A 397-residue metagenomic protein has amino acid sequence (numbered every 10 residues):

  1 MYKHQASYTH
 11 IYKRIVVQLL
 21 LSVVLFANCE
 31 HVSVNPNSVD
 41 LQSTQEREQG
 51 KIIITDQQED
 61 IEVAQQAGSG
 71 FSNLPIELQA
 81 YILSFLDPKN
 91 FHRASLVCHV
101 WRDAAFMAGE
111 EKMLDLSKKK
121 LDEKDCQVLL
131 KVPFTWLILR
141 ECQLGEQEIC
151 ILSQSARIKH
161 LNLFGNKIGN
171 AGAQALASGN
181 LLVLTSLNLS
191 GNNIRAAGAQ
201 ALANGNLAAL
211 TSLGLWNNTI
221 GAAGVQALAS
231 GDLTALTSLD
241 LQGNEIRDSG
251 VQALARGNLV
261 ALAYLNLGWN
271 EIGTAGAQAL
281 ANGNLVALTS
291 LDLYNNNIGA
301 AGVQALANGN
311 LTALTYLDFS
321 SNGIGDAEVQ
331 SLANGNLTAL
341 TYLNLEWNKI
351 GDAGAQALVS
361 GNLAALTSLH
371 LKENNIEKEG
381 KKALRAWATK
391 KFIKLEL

Functional and structural regions predicted by a protein language model:
K3, I11-N73: CRL adaptor-proximal regions
I76, P88-A108: Short helix-loop-helix/strand-helix junction enriched in hydrophobic and basic residues
Q79, L96-V97, K120-L129, L144-L152 (+9 more regions): Leucine-rich repeat
F106-F164: LRR N-terminal entry segment and analogous cap-like coil->beta motifs
L114, L137-L139, L161-L163, L187-L189 (+8 more regions): Conserved hydrophobic beta-strand positions in leucine-rich repeat
V359, A365-L397: Leucine-rich solenoid repeat scaffolds
